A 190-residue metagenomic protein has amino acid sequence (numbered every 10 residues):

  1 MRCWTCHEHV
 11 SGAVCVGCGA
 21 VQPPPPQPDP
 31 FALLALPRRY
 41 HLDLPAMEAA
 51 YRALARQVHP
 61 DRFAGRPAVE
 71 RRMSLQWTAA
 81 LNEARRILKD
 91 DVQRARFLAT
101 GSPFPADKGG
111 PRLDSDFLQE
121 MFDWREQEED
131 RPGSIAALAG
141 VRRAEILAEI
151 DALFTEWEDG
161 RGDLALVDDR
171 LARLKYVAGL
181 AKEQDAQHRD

Functional and structural regions predicted by a protein language model:
M1-D190: C-terminal accessory/regulatory regions appended to core domains
